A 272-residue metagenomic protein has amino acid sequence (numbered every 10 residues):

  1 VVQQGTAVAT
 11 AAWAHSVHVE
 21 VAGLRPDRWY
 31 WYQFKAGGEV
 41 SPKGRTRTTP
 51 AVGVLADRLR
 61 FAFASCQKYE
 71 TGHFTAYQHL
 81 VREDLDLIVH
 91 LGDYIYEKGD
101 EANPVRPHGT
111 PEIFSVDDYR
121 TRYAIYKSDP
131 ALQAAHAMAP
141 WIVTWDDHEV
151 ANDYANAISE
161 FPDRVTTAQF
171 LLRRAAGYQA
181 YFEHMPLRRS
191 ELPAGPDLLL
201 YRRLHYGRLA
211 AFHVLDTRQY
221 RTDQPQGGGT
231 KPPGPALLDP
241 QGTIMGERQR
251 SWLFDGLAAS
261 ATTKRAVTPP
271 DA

Functional and structural regions predicted by a protein language model:
V1-A272: Metal-dependent phosphoester/phosphodiester hydrolase catalytic core
